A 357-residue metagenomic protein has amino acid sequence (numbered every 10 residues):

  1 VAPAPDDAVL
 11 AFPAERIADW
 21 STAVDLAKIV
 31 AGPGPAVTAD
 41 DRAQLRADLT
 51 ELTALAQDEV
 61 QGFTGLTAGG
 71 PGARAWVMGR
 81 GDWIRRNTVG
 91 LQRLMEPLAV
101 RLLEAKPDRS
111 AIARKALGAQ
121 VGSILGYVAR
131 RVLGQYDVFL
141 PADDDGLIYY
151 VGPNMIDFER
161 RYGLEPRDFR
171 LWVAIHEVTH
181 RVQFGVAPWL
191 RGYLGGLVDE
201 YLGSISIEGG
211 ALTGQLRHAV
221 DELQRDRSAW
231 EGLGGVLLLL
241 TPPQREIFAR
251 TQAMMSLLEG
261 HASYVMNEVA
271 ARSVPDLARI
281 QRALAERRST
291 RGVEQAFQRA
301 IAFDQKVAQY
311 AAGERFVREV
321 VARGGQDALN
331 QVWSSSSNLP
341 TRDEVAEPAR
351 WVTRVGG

Functional and structural regions predicted by a protein language model:
V1-R93, A311, R323-G357: N-terminal low-structure segments adjacent to metalloprotease catalytic domains across cellular compartments
A8-D25, Y136-Y150, Q224-W230: Acidic, low-complexity proline/glycine-rich segments
L52, V121, P166, L171 (+4 more regions): Hydrophobic (often cysteine-bearing) scaffold residues that line and stabilize catalytic clefts of nucleotide/cofactor
L52-P153: Auxiliary, metal-adjacent structural segments of Zn-dependent hydrolase domains
G118, L125-L133, G185-L238, P242 (+1 more regions): Post-HExxH zinc-binding segment in Zn-dependent metallohydrolases
N154-V173: Short pre-active-site segment immediately N-terminal to the catalytic Zn-binding motif
F169-G185, V317: Active-site recognition of the HExxH zinc-binding catalytic motif
L238-G357: Pan-zinc metallopeptidase signature
